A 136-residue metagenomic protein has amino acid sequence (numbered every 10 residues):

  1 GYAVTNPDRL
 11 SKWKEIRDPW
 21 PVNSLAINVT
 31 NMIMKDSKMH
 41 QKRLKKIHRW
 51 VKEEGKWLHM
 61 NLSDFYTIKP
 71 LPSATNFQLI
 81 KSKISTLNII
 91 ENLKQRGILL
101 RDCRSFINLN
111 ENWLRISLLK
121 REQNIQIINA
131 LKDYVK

Functional and structural regions predicted by a protein language model:
G1-L62, I68-P70: PLP-dependent aminotransferase class I/II
V4, L79-K83, S117-L119: Short hydrophobic/aromatic beta-strand micro-patches that form the beta-sheet surface supporting nucleotide- or nucleic
W13, I89, I127-A130: Hydrophobic side chains in well-ordered alpha-helices
V51-K52, L62-R96: Conserved PLP-binding catalytic core of the aspartate aminotransferase-like
P70-P72, F106-L109: A short beta-turn/loop motif at secondary-structure boundaries
Q95-R96, I107-K136: PLP-dependent enzyme catalytic core of the Aspartate aminotransferase-like
L99: Residue-level detector of anion-binding/catalytic polar loops
